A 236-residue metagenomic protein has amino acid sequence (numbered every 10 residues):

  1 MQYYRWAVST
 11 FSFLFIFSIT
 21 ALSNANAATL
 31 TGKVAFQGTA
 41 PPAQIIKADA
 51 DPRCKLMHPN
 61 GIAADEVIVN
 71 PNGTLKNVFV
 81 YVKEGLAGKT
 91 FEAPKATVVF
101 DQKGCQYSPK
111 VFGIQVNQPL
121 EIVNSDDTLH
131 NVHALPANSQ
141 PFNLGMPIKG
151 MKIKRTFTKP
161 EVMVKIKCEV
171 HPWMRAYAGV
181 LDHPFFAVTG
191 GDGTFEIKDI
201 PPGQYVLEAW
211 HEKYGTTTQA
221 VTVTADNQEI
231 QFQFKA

Functional and structural regions predicted by a protein language model:
M1-V8: N-terminal secretory signal peptides that target proteins for export/translocation
Y4, S18, L22-A25: Short, intrinsically disordered, low-complexity terminal segments
S9-A21: Bacterial N-terminal signal peptides
L22-A236: Extracytoplasmic copper-binding redox domains, predominantly the cupredoxin/blue-copper superfamily
